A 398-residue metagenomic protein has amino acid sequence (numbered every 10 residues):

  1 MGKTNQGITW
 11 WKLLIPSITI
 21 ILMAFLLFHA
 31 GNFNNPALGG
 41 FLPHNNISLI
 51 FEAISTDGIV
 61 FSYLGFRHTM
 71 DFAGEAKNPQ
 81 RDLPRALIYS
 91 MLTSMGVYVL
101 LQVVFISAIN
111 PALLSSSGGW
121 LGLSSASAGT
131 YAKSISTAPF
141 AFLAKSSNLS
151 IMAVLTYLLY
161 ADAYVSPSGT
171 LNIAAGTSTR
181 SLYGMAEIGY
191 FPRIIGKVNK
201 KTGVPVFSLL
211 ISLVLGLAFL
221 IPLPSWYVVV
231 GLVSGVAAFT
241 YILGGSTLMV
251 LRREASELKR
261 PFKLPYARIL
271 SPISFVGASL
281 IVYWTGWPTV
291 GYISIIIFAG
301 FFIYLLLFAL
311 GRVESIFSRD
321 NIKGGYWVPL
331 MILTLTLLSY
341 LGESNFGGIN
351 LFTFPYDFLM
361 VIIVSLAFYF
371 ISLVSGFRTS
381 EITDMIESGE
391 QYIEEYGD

Functional and structural regions predicted by a protein language model:
M1-F33, L64, L87-M91, V233-I242 (+1 more regions): Membrane-interface loop-to-helix entry segments
M1-W11, D71-K77, F219-V230, L280-T285 (+1 more regions): Membrane-water interface regions at transmembrane-helix termini and the short interhelical loops of multi-pass membrane
W10-L42, S62, Q102-A112, S246-A255 (+1 more regions): Hydrophobic alpha-helical segments and their helix-loop junctions in multi-pass secondary transporters
F25-L26, F41-A108, M152-A175: Hydrophobic, membrane-embedded alpha-helices of multi-pass small-molecule transporters
A73-Q80, R85-T93, L171-S208, F239-G245 (+1 more regions): Helix-loop-helix connectors at the membrane interface of multi-pass transporters/channels
I88-N172, F191-V228, L232-V233: TM-loop-TM module centered on a large, flexible mid-protein loop between adjacent transmembrane helices in multi-pass
F191, S212-L232, E254, L280-G291 (+1 more regions): Transmembrane helix-loop junctions in multi-pass membrane proteins
L248-L270, G291-D398: Terminal cytosolic tails of multi-pass membrane transporters, especially the segment immediately following the final
